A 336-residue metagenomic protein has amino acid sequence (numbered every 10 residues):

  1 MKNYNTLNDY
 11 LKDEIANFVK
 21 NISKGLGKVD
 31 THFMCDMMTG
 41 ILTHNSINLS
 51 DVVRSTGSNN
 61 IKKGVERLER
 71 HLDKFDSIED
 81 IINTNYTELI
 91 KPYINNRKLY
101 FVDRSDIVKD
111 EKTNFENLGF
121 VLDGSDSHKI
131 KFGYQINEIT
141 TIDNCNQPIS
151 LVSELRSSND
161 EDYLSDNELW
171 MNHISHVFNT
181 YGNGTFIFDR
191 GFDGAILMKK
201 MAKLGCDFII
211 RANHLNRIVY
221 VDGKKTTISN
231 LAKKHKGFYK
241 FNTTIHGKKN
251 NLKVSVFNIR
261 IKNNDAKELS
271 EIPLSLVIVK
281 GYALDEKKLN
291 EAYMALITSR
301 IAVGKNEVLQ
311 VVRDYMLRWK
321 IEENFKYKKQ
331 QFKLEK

Functional and structural regions predicted by a protein language model:
M1-S46, E111-T113, T141-K336: Single, function-defining residue in the core of a domain
C35, L49-S50, V65: Short amphipathic alpha-helical segments
M38-L42, G57, K74-F75, E79 (+3 more regions): Short secondary-structure transition/capping motifs
H44-R54: Short, charged amphipathic recognition helices of the HTH superfamily and cognate SANT/SANTA-like modules
S55, H71, Y327, Q331: Short acidic/histidine-centered micro-motifs embedded in hydrophobic/aromatic stretches that mark compact functional
S55-R67: Short, basic interhelical loop/turn and adjoining N-cap of the next helix at nucleic-acid- or acidic-partner-contacting
E66-C145: Active-site-proximal, Lys/Arg-enriched surface segment that forms a nucleic-acid-binding/basic interface patch
